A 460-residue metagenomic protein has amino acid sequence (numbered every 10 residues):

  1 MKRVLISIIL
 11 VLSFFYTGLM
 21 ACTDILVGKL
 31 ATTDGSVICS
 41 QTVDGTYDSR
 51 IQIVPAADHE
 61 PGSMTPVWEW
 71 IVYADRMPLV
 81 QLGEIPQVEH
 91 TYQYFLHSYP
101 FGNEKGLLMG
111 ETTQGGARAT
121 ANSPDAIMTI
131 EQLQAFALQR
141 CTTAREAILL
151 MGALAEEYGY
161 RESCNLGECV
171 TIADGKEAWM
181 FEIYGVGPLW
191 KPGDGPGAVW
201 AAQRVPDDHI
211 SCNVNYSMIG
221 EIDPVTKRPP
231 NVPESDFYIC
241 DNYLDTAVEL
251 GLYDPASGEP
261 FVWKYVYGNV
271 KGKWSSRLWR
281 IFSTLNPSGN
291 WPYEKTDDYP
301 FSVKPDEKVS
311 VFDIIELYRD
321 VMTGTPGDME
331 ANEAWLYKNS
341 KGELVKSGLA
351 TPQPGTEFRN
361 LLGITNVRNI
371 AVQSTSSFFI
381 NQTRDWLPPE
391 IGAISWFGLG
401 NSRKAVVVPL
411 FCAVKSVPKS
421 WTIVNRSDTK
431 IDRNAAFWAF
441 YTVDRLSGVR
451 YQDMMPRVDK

Functional and structural regions predicted by a protein language model:
M1-V4: Positively charged n-region of N-terminal signal peptides that target proteins for export
S7-T17: Bacterial N-terminal signal peptides
G18-L19, S163-C164, I370-S376: A short catalytic or substrate-binding loop motif that flags glycine-/basic-rich loops and adjacent residues that bind
C22-I130, L150-V309: A contiguous strand-loop segment
Q134-R140: Short, well-ordered beta-strand elements within core beta-sheets of diverse protein domains
Y238-I394: Glycine-rich, aromatic-lined ligand/substrate-binding cores of catalytic and carbohydrate-binding domains
K346-K460: Substrate-recognition/cap regions that form aromatic- and gly/pro-loop-enriched pockets for small-molecule ligands
